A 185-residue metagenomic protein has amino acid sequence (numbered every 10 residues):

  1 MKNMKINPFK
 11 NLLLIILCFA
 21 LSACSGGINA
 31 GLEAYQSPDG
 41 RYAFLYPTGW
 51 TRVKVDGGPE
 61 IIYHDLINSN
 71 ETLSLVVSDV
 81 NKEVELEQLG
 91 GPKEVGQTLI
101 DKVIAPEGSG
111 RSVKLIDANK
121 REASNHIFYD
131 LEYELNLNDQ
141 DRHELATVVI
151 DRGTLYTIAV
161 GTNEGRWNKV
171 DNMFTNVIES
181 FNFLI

Functional and structural regions predicted by a protein language model:
K2-L13: Bacterial N-terminal signal peptides that target proteins for export
A20-A23: C-terminal motif of bacterial Sec signal peptides marking the signal peptidase cleavage site
S25-I28: Bacterial signal peptide processing site
E33-S37, K120-E122: Short acidic-hydrophobic surface loop/beta-edge motif
D39-D56: Proline-anchored loop/turn motifs at beta-strand termini and strand-loop-strand connectors
R41, L89-Q97, E164, N168-N172: Soluble non-cytosolic domains of exported or imported proteins
W50, T154-I185: Surface-exposed amphipathic alpha-helical segments
V53-I150, L155-Y156: Conserved polar/disulfide-associated segments of primarily extracytoplasmic proteins
